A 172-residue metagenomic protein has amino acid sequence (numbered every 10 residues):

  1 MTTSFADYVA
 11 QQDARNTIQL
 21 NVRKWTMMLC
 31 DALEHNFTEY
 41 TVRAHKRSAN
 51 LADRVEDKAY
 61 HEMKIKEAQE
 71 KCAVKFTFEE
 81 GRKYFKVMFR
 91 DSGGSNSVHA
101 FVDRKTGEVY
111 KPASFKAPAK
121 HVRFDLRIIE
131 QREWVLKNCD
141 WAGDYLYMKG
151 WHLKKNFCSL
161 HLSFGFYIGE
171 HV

Functional and structural regions predicted by a protein language model:
F5-K75: Negatively charged, low-complexity tracts enriched in Asp/Glu with abundant Ser/Thr
I65-A100: Exposed beta-strand-loop-beta-strand "reactive/processing" segments of non-cytosolic proteins
T106-L136: A short, surface-exposed interaction/processing loop segment used at functional sites
R127-L153: C-terminal partner/receptor-binding element of secreted or periplasmic proteins
